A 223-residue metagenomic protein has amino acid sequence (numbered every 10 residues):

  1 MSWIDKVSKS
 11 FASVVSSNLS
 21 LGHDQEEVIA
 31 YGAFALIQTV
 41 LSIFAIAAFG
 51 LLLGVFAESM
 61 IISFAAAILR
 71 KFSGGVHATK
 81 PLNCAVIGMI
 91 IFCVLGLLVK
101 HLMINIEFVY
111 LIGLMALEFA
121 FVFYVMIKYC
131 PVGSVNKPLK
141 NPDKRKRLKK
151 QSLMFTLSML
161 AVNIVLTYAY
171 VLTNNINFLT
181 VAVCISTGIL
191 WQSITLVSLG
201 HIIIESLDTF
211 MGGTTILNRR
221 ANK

Functional and structural regions predicted by a protein language model:
G22-A35, L53-G54, V76-A85, K150: Short, amphipathic, aromatic/basic-enriched membrane-interface segments that mark the entry/exit of transmembrane
F34-A35, L82-G88, V125-M126, L148-A161: Select subsegments of transmembrane alpha-helices in polytopic membrane proteins, especially boundary-proximal
F49-F64: Structural signature of hydrophobic alpha-helical transmembrane segments
A66-A78, G133, G200: C-terminal ends of transmembrane helices
T79-I90, V109-M115: Cytoplasmic-side transmembrane-helix entry/capping segments in multi-pass membrane proteins
L95-I106, M154-T173: Hydrophobic alpha-helical transmembrane segments in multi-pass integral membrane proteins
E107-F123, C184-G188: Alpha-helical transmembrane segments
G133-L160, V181, G213-T215: Membrane-helix boundary/juxtamembrane motif in polytopic membrane proteins
